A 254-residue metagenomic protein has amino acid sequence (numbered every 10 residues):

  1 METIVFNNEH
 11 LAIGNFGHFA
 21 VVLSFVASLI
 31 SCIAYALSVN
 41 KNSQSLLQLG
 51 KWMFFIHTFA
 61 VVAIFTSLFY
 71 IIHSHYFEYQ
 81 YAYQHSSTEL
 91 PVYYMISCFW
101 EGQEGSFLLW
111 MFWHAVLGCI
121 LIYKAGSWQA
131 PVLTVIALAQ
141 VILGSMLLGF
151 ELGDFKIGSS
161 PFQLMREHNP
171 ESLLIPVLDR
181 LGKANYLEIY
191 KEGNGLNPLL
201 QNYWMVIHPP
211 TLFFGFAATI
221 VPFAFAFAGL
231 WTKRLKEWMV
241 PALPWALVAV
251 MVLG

Functional and structural regions predicted by a protein language model:
E2-G254: Polytopic transmembrane helical bundles with strong interfacial aromatic enrichment
